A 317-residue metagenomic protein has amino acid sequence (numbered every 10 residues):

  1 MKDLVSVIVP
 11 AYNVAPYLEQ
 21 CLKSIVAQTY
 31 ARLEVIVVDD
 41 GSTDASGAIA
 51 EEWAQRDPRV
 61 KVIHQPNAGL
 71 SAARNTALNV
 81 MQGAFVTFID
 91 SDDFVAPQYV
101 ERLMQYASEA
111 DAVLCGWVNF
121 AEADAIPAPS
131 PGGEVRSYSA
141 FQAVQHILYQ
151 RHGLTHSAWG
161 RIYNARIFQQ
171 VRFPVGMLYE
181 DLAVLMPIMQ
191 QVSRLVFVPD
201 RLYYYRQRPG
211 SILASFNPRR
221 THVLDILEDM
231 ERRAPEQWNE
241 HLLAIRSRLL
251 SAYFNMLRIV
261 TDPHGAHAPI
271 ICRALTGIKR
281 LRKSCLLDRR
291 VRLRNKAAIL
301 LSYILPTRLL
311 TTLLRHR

Functional and structural regions predicted by a protein language model:
D3-S6, E34, A183: Cell-envelope/extracellular polymer assembly enzymes that use nucleotide-activated donors
N13-A27: Short, well-formed alpha-helical segments that are part of the catalytic scaffolds of diverse glycosyltransferases
S24, A31, D39-A48, P66: A conserved acidic beta->alpha catalytic loop
Q65-M81: Glycine-rich, basic loop-to-helix element that forms the pyrophosphate-binding segment of sugar-nucleotide handling
L70, S91-L195, G210-A214: Donor-binding/catalytic cores of nucleotide-activated saccharide and glycerol-phosphate transferases/polymerases
V86: Short aromatic/hydrophobic "clamp" motif used to bind/position activated sugar donors
M177-L178, L182-L185, R194-I226, P263-A266: Nucleotide-sugar-dependent glycosyltransferase catalytic core
D262-R317: Membrane-interface aromatic/basic loop that binds lipid-linked glycans or pyrophosphate carriers, typified by
